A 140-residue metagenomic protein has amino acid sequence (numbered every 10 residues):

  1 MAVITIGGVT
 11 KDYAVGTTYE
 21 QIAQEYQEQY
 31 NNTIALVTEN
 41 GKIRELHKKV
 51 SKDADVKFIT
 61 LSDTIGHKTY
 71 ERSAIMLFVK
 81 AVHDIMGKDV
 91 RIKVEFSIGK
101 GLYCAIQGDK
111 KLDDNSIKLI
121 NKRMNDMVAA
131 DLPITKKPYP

Functional and structural regions predicted by a protein language model:
M1-T10: Eukaryote-biased recognition of intrinsically disordered, low-complexity regulatory segments
V15-Y19, F58-G87: N-terminal catalytic cores of NTP/NDP-binding nucleotidyl/phosphoryl-transfer enzymes
T17-Q29: Short amphipathic, charge-patterned alpha-helical segments
A23, M76, C104: Divalent metal-coordination and catalytic microenvironments
T33-K48: Short acidic beta-strand-loop surface patches of small beta-rich interaction domains
H47-K48, H83-I85, K93-S97: Replace "in large, NTP-powered and nucleic-acid-processing enzymes" with "in large, NTP-powered factors and other
K52-V56: Loop/turn positions that initiate beta-strands
I98, Q107-P140: Non-catalytic interaction/regulatory segments
